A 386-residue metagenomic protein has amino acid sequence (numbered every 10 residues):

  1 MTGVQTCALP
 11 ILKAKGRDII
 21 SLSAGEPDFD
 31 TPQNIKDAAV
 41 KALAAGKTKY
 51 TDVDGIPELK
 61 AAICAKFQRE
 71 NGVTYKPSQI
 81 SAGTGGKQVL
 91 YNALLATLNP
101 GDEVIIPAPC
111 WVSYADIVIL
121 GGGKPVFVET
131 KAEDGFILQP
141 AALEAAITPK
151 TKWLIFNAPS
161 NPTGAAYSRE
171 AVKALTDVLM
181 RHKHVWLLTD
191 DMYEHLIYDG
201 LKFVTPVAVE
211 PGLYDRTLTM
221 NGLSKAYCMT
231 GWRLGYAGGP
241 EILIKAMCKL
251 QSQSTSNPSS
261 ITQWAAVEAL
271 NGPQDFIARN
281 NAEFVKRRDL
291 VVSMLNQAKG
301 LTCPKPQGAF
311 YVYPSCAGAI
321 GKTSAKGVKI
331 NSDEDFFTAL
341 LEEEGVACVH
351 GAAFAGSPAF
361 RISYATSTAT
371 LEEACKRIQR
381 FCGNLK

Functional and structural regions predicted by a protein language model:
T2, D28, P32, K36 (+2 more regions): Generic structural signal for well-ordered secondary structure
T2-L9: Short, small-residue-biased leader/transition segments that mark boundaries at the very start of proteins
P10, C64, Q68, L94-L95: Generic structural signal for well-ordered alpha-helical scaffold segments
L12-I20, E26-A42, V73-K386: PLP-dependent class I/II
S21, D37-T51, P57: Phosphate/diphosphate ligand-binding glycine-rich loop within oxidoreductases
Y50-G83: Conserved N-terminal alpha-helix of the aminotransferase class I/II PLP-enzyme fold
